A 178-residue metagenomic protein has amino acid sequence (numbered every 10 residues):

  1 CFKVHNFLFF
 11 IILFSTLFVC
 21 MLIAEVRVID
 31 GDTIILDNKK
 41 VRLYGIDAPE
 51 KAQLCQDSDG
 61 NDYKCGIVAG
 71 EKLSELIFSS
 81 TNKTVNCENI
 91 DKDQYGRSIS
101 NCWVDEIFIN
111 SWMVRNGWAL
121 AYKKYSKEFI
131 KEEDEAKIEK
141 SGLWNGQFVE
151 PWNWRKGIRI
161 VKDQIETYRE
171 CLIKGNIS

Functional and structural regions predicted by a protein language model:
H5, F10, F18-S178: Small beta-barrel nucleic-acid-binding modules, primarily SNase/OB-fold domains and secondarily Tudor-like barrels
